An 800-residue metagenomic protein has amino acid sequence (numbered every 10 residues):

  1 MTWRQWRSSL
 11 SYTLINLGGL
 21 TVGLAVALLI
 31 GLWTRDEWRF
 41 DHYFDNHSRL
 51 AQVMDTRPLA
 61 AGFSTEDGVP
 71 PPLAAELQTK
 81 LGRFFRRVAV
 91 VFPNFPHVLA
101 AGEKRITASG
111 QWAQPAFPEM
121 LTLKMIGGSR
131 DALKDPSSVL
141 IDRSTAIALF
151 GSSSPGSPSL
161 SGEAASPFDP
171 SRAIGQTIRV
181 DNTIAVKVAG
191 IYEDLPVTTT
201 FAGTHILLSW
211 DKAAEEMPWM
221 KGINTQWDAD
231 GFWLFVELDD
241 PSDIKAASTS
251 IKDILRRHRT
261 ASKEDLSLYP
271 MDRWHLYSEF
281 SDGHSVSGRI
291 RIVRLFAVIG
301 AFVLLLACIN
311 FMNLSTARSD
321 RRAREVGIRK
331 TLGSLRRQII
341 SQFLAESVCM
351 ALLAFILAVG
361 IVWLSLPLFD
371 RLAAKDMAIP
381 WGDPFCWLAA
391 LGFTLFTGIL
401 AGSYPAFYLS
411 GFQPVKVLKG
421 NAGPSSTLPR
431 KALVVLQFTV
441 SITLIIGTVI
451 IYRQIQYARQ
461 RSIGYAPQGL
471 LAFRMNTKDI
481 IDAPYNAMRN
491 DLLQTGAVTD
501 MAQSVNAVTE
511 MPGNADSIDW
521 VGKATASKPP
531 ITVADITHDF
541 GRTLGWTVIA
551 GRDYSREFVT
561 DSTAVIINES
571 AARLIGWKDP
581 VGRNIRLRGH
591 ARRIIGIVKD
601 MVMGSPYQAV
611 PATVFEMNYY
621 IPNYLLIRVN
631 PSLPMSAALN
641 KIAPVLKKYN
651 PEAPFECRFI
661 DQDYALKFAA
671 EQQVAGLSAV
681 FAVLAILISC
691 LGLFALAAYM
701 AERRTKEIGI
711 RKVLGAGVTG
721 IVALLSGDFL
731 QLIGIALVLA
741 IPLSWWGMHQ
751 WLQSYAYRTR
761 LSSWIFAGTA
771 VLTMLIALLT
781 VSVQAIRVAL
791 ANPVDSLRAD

Functional and structural regions predicted by a protein language model:
M1-L17, D282-S285, S315-L352, G360-D482 (+2 more regions): Alpha-helical transmembrane segments of integral membrane proteins
W3-Y12, F44, S242, S250-F302 (+8 more regions): Membrane-helix entry/capping segments
S8-T34, G288-R324, P429-Q454, Q672-K706 (+2 more regions): Hydrophobic alpha-helical transmembrane segments of multi-pass inner-membrane transport and secretion
I30-P96, W227-D239, S248-S250, S267-L276 (+4 more regions): Membrane-proximal extracellular/periplasmic loop immediately following the first transmembrane helix
Q111-I126, I141-G288, A487-A670: Mid-to-C-terminal secondary-structure elements that act as membrane-proximal/extracytoplasmic interface segments
E325-L366, A685, K706-H749, G768 (+1 more regions): Transmembrane alpha-helical interface segments in multi-pass membrane proteins
C386-P405, I442, L684, C690 (+1 more regions): Hydrophobic alpha-helical transmembrane segments of polytopic membrane proteins
